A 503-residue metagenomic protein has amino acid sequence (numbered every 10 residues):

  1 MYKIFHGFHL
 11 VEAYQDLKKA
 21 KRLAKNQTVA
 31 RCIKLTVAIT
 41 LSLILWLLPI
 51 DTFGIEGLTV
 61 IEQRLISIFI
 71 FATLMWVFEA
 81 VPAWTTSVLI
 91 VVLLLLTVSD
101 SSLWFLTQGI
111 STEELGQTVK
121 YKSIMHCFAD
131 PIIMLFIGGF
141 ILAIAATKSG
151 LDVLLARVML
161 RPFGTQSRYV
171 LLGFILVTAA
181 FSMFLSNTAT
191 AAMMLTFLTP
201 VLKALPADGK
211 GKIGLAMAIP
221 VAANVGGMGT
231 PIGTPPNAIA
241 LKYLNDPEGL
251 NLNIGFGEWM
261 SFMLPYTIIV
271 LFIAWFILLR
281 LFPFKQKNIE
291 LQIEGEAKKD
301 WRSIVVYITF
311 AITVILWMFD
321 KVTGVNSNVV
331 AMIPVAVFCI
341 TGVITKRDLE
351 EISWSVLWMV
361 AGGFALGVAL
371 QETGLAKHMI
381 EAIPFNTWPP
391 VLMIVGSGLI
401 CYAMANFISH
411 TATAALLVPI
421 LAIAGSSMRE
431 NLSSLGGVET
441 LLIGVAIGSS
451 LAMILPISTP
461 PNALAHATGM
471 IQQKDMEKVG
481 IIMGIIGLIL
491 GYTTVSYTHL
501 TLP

Functional and structural regions predicted by a protein language model:
Y2-K25, V270-M318, V329, P334: Long, contiguous bundles of hydrophobic transmembrane helices that form the permeation core of multi-pass
L23-N26, P200-F284, P461-T494: Membrane-core helix-loop-helix motifs of multi-pass transport proteins
V37-P49, I68-W76, I90-V98, G138-A143 (+9 more regions): Hydrophobic core segments of alpha-helical transmembrane domains in multi-pass membrane transport and ion-translocation
E56-T59, F71-L89, L95-S99, I124 (+4 more regions): Flexible hinge motifs at transmembrane-helix junctions and intramembrane kinks/re-entrant loops in multi-pass membrane
T85, L89-G209, S355-V356, V360-L432: Membrane-embedded alpha-helical segments and adjacent helix-loop junctions characteristic of multi-pass solute
D130-G138, W259-F272, L442-S449: Alpha-helical transmembrane segments
A189-L202, A216, P231-D246, V335 (+4 more regions): Re-entrant/interfacial helical elements at transmembrane boundaries that shape and gate the permeation pathway
T498-P503: Conserved small/polar residues in nucleotide/adenosyl-binding loops
